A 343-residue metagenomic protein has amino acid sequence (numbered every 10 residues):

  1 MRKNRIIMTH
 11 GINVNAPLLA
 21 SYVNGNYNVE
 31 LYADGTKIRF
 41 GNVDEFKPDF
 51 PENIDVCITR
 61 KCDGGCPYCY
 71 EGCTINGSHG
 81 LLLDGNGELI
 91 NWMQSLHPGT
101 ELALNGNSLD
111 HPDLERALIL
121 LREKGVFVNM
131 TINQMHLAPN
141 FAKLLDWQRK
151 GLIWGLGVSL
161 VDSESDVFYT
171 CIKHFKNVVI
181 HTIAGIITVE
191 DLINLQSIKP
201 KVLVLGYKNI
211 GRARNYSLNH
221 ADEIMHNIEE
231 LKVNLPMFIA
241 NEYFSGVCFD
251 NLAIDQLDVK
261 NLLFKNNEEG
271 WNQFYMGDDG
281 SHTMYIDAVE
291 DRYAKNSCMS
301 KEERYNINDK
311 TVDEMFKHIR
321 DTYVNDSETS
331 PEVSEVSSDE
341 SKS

Functional and structural regions predicted by a protein language model:
M1-V56, C73, E268-W271, P331-S341: N-terminal [4Fe-4S]-dependent radical SAM core
T36, P67, D291-R292: Residue-level signal for well-ordered, solvent-exposed loop/turn and beta-edge residues enriched in charged/polar side
D44-G85, S297: Canonical Radical SAM [4Fe-4S] cluster-binding loop centered on the CxxxCxxC motif and its immediate flanking residues
N53, G72-D84, H97-H111, L121-N140 (+3 more regions): Core AdoMet radical
G65, N105, V289-E290: Residue-level recognition of short loop/turn positions
E88-N91, D113-E123, K143, V167-T170 (+2 more regions): Alpha-helical scaffolding segments of alpha/beta enzyme cores, especially the outer helices of TIM-barrel or partial
L152-K310, M315: Radical SAM enzyme [4Fe-4S]-AdoMet core and its adjacent flexible, acidic and glycine-rich loops/tails across
N296-S343: Membrane-interface junctions of multi-pass transporters
